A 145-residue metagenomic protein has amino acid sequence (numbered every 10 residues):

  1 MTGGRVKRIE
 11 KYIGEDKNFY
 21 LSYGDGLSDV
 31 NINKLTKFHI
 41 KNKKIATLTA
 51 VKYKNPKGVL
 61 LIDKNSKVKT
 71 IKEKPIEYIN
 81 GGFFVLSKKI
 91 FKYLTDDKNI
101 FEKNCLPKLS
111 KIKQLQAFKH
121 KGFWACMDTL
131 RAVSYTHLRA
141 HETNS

Functional and structural regions predicted by a protein language model:
M1-F19: Short phosphate-binding loop-to-helix
S22-Y23: Active-site acidic Asp-centered loop
G26-D29, W124: A short, conserved beta-strand element in the Rossmann-like catalytic core that flanks the donor/metal-binding loop
S28-D97, E102-K103, I112-Q116: Conserved core of the sugar-phosphate nucleotidyltransferase
Q116-F123: Catalytic beta-strand/loop signature of glycosyltransferases that borders the donor
T129: Flexible lysine-rich "adenylation lid" loop at the C-terminal edge of ANL adenylation domains
V133-Y135: Short amphipathic alpha-helices within nucleic acid-binding modules
H137-S145: Single conserved hydrophobic/aromatic residue that forms the stacking wall/gate of nucleotide- or nucleobase-binding
